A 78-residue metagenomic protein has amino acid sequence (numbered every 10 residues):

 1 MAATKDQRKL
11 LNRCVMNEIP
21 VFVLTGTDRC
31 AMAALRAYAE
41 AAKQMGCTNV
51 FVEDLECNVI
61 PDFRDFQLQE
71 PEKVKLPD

Functional and structural regions predicted by a protein language model:
M1-A3, L68-D78: Short intrinsically disordered terminal tails
M1-A33: N-terminal acidic leader/helix
Q7, F63, L76-D78: Intrinsically disordered, low-complexity repeat segments enriched in small/polar residues
K9-L10, D54, K75: Acidic/proline-rich low-complexity IDRs
F22-L68: Amphipathic alpha-helical packing elements
